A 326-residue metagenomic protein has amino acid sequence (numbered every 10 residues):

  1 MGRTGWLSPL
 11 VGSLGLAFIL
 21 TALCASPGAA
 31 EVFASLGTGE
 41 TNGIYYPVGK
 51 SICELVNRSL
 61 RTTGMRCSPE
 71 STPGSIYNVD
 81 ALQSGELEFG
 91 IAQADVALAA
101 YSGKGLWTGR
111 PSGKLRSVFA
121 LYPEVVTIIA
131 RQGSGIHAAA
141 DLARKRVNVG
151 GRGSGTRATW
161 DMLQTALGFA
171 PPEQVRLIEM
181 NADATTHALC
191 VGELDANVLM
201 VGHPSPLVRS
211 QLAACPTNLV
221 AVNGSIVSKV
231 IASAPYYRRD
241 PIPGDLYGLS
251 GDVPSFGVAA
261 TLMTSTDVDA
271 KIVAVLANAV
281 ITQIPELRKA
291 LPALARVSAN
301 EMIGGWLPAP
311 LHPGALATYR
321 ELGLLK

Functional and structural regions predicted by a protein language model:
V11-L23: Bacterial N-terminal signal peptides
C24-A30: Sec/Tat signal peptide C-region and signal peptidase I cleavage site
E31-Q93: N-terminal (or domain-start) structured segment
E31-S59, E124-V191, P285, V297 (+2 more regions): Bilobed "Venus flytrap"/periplasmic-binding protein-like clamshell domains and structurally analogous long
S84-Y122, G133, G202-L207: Acidic, polar ligand-binding/catalytic clefts
A94-V96, K104-G105, S134, P171-V268: Pocket-lining segment of extracytoplasmic ligand-binding domains
G109-L121, V126-T127, D245-P254: A structural signal for short loop-to-beta-strand junctions that line the ligand-binding cleft of periplasmic/secreted
M180, A184, C190-G192, V201-L219 (+3 more regions): An extracytoplasmic/periplasmic, membrane-proximal ligand-sensing/linker region
